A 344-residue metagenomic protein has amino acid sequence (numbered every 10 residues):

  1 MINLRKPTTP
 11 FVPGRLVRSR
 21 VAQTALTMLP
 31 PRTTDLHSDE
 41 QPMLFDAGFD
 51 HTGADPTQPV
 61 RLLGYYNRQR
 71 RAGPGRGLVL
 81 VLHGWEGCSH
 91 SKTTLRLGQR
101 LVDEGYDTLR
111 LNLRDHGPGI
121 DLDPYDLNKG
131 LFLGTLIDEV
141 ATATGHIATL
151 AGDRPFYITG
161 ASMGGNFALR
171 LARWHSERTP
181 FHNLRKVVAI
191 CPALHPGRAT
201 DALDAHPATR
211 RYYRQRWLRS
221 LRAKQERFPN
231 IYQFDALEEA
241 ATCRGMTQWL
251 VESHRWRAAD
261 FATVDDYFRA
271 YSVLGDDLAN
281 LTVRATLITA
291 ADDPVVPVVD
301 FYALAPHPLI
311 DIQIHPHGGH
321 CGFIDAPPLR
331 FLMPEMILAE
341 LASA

Functional and structural regions predicted by a protein language model:
S19-R71, I324: N-terminal cap/lid segment of alpha/beta-hydrolase-fold proteins
G75-G84: Short beta-strand element of the alpha/beta-hydrolase
W85-K92, V102: Short substrate-entry loop that stabilizes the transition state in hydrolases
S91, R100, L109, R114-Y157: Catalytic nucleophile-loop/oxyanion-hole region of alpha/beta-hydrolase and closely related hydrolase-like folds
D153-A258: Alpha/beta-hydrolase-fold enzymes
R255-D277: Active-site nucleophile elbow and catalytic-triad environment of alpha/beta-hydrolase enzymes
L281, L287-T289, D293: Short beta-strand/loop motif that positions the catalytic acidic residue of the alpha/beta-hydrolase fold
G318-L332: Catalytic histidine-centered segment of alpha/beta-hydrolase-like enzymes
